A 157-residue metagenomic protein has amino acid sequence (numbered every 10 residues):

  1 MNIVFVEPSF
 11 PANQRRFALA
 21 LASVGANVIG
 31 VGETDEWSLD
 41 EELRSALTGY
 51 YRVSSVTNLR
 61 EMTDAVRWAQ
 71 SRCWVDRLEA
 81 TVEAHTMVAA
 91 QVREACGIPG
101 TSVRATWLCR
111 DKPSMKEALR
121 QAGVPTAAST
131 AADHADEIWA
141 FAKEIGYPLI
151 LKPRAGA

Functional and structural regions predicted by a protein language model:
M1-A105, C109-R110, S114, Q121 (+1 more regions): ATP-binding N-terminal substructure of ATP-dependent carboxylate-amine bond-forming enzymes
D111-A157: Active-site nucleotide/adenylate-binding loops and adjacent lid/helix of ATP-dependent enzymes
